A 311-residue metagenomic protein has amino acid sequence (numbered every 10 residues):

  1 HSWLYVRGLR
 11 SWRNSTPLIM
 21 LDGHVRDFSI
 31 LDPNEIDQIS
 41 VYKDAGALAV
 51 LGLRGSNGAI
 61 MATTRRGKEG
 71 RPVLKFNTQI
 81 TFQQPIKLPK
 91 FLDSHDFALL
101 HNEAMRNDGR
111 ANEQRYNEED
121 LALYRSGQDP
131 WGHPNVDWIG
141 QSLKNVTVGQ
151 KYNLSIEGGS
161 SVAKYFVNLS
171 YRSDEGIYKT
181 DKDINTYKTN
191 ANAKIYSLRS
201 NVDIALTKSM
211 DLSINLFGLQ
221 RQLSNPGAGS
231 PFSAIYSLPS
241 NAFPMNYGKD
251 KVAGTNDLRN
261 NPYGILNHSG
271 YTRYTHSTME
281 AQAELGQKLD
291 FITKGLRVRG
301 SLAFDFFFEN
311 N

Functional and structural regions predicted by a protein language model:
H1-L198, L212: Short, small/polar-rich motifs associated with maturation and membrane association, primarily at protein termini
H1-W3, S15-P17, G70-P72, F232 (+3 more regions): Generic structural motif recognizing short loop/turn segments at the entrances and edges of beta-strands
Q84-E118, L219-D257, F308-N311: A surface-exposed, glycine/aromatic-enriched loop/edge motif typical of exported proteins
F91-D93, D137-W138, N256-G264, G295: Secondary-structure junction/capping motif
N117-D129, H133-P134, I177-D181, N190-N192 (+3 more regions): Outer-membrane beta-barrel proteins, especially TonB-dependent receptors
L143-K164, L169-S170, S197-R199, D203-L206 (+2 more regions): Outer-membrane beta-barrel transmembrane strands
T186, M210, G229-A234, L289-T293: N-terminal targeting/docking segments
